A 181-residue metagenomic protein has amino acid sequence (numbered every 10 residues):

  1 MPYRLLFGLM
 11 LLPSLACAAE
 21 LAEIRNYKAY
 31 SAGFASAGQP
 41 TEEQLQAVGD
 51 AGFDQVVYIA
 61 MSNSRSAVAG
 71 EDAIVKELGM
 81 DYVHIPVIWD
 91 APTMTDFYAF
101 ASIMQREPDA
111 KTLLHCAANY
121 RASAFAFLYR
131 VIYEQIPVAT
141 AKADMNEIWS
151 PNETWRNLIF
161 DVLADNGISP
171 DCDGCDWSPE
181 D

Functional and structural regions predicted by a protein language model:
L5-P13: Sec-dependent N-terminal signal peptides
C17-T112, F125-D181: Cys-dependent protein tyrosine phosphatase-like superfamily
C116: Short cysteine clusters
Y120-A124: Glycine-rich nucleophile elbow surrounding the catalytic serine of serine-hydrolase chemistry
